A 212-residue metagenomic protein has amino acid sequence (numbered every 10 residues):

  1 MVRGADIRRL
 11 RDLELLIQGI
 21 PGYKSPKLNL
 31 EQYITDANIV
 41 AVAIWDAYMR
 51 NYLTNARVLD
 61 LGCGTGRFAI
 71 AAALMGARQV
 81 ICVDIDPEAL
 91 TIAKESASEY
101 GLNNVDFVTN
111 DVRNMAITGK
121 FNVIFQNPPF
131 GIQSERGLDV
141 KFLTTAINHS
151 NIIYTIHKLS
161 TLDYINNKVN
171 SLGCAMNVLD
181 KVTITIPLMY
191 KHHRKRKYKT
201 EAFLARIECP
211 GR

Functional and structural regions predicted by a protein language model:
M1-L59, I70: S-adenosyl-L-methionine
G62: Conserved glycine-centered beta->alpha loop in an early N-terminal alpha/beta scaffold
T65-A77: Conserved SAM-binding loop of SAM-dependent methyltransferases across substrates and taxa, primarily the Class I
Q79-D84: Conserved SAM-binding motif I beta-strand of class I
E88: Conserved Rossmann-like nucleotide-cofactor binding loop
A93-K94: Conserved SAM-binding loop
G101-V112: Conserved SAM-binding strand-loop segment of SAM-dependent methyltransferases
V112-F203: S-adenosylmethionine
